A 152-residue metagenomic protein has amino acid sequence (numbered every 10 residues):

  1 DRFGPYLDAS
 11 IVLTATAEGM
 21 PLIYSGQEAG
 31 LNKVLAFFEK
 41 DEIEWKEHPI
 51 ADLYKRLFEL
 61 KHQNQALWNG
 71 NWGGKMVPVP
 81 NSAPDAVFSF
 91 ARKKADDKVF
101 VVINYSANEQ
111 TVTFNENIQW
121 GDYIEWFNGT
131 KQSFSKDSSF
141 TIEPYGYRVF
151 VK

Functional and structural regions predicted by a protein language model:
D1-T14: Noncatalytic carbohydrate-binding groove/subsite architecture in carbohydrate-active enzymes
A9, Y24, L31-V99: Glycan-recognition and catalytic regions of carbohydrate-active enzymes
V12-A29: Conserved short secondary-structure transition element at the edge of the structured enzyme core that lines
A29-G30, A107: Solvent-exposed loop/turn segments at secondary-structure junctions within structured extracellular/periplasmic domains
L57, Y123, Y145: A residue-level signal for conserved active-site and pocket-lining positions in enzyme catalytic cores
V102-S106: Asparagine-centered strand-capping/turn motif at beta-strand->loop junctions
E109-G129: Beta-strand-rich binding/interaction modules
F134-K152: C-terminal beta-strand-rich structural cap/linker in extracellular carbohydrate-active enzymes
